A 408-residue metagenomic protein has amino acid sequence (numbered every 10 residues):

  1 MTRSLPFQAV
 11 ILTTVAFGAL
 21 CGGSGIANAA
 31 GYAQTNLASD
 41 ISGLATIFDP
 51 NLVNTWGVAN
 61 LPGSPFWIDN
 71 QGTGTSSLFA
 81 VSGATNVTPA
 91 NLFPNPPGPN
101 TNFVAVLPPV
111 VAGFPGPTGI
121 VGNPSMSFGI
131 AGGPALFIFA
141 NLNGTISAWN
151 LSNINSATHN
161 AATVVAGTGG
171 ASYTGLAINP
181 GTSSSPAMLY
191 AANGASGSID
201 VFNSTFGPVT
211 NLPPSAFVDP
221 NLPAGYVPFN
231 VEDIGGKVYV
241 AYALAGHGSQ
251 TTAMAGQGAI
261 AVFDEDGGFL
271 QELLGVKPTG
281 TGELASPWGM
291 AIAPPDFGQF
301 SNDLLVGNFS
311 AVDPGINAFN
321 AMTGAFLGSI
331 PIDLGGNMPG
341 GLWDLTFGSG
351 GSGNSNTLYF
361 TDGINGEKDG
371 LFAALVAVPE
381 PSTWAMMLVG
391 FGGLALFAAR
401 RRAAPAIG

Functional and structural regions predicted by a protein language model:
M1-L5, E380, R400-R401: Positively charged n-region of N-terminal signal peptides that target proteins for export
T2-A27: Gram-negative bacterial Sec-dependent N-terminal signal peptides
T14-G22, L327, G392-A399: Residue-level signal for alpha-helical transmembrane segments in multi-pass membrane proteins
G23-A30, A373-G393: Short, threonine-centered small-residue motifs that mark membrane-proximal processing/anchoring sites and TM-junction
A27-A377: Sequence/structural signature of beta-propeller domains
N150, L388, A398: Short, flexible helix/strand-to-coil boundary loops that buttress conserved ligand/catalytic motifs in alpha/beta
L396-G408: C-terminal membrane-anchoring or membrane-association module
